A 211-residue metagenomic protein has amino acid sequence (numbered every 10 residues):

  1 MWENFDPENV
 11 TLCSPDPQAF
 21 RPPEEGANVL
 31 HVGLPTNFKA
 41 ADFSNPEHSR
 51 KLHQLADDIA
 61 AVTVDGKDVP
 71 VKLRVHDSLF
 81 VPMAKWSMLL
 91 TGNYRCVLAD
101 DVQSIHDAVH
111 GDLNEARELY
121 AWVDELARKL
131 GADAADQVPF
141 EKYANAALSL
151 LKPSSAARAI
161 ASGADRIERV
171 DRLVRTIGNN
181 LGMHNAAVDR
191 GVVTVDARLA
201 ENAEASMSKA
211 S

Functional and structural regions predicted by a protein language model:
M1-G92: Rossmann-fold dinucleotide-binding core
G26-F43, A99-D107, K152-A159: Helix-loop-beta segment of a Rossmann-like dinucleotide-binding subdomain
S44-H48, L52-L55, V109-Y120, G163 (+4 more regions): Generic structural signal for well-ordered, non-membrane alpha-helical segments in soluble metabolic enzymes
I59, V97, V102-I105, I160 (+2 more regions): Weak global preference for isoleucine
P70, D77, L90-N93, V102-I105 (+2 more regions): Short, solvent-exposed coil/turn linker segments
P82-D100, A144-A147: A glycine-rich, aromatic-flanked flexible loop/lid motif
Y94-Q137: Internal helical hairpin/lid segments
D124-S211: C-terminal active-site/capping subdomain that shapes the small-molecule cofactor and substrate pocket of enzyme
